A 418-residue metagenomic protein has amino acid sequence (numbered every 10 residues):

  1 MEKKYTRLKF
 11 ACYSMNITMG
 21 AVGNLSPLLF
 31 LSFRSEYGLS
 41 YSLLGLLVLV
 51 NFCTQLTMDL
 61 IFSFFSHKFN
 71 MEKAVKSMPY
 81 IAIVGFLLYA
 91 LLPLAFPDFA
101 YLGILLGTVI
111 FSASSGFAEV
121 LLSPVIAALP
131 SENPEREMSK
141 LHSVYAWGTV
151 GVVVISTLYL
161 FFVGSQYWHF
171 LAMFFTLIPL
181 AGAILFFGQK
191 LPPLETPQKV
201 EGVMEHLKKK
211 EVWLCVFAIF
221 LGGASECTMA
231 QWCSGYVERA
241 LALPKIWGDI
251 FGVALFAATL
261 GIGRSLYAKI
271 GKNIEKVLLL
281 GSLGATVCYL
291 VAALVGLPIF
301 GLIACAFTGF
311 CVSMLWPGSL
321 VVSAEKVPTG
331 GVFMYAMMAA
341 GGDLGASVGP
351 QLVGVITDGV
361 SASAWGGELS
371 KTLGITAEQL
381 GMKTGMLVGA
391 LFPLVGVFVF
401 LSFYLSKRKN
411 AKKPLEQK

Functional and structural regions predicted by a protein language model:
I17, F99-F117, F300-M314: Hydrophobic core of transmembrane alpha-helices in multi-pass small-molecule transporters, especially MFS/SLC-type
S26-P27, K209-G261: Extracytoplasmic gate region of multi-pass secondary transporters
M58-K73, I262-E275: Helix-to-loop junctions at the C-terminal end of transmembrane segments in multipass secondary transporters
Y80-D98, G284-G296: C-terminal ends and interior cores of transmembrane alpha-helices in multi-pass membrane transporters/permeases
G107-S143: Cytoplasmic helix-loop-helix junction between adjacent transmembrane helices in 12-TM secondary transporters
F117-P130, M314-P328: Intracellular juxtamembrane helix-capping segments at the cytosolic ends of symmetry-related transmembrane helices
E132-N133, E137-L191: Helix-loop-helix hairpin linking two adjacent transmembrane segments in secondary transporters
E275-V322: C-terminal transmembrane helical hairpin of 12-TM major facilitator-type secondary transporters
